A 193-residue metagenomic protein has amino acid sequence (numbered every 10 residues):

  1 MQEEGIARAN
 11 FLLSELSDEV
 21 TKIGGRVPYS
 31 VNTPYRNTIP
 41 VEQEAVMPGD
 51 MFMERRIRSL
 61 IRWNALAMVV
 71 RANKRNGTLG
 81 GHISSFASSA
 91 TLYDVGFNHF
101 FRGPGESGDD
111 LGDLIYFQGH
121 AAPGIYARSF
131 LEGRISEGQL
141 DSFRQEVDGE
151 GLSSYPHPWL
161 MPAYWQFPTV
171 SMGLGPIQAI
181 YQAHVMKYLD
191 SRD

Functional and structural regions predicted by a protein language model:
M1-E3, A9-L12, V20-T21: Hydrophobic topology marker
R8, R26, N32, G49 (+1 more regions): Generic intrinsically disordered, low-complexity segments enriched for polar/acidic and small residues
F11-L16, S30-R36, G80-A90: Short secondary-structure junction/hinge motifs that connect adjacent elements
S14-D18, Q145-D148: Short amphipathic alpha-helical surface patches that mediate protein-protein
E15-Q43, Q118: Terminal amphipathic helices with adjacent charged low-complexity linkers/tails
Q43, G49-I61, A65-G77, H82-D193: Cofactor-binding active-site loop characterized by glycine-rich and histidine/acidic residues
